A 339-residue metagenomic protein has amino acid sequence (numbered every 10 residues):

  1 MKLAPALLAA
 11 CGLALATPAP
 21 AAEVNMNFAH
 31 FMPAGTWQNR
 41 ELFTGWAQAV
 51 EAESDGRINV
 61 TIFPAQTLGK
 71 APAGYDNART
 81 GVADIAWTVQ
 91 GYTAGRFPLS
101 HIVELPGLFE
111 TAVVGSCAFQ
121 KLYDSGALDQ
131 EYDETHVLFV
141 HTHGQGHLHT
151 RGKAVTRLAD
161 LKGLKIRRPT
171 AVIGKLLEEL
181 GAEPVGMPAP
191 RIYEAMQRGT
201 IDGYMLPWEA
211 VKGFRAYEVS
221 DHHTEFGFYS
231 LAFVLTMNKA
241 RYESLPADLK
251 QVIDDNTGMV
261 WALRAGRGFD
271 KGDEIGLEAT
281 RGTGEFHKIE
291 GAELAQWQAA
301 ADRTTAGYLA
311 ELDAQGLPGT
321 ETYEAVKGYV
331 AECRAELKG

Functional and structural regions predicted by a protein language model:
A4, L128-Q130: Short secondary-structure capping/junction motifs at helix and strand boundaries
A4-P5, N25: Generic extreme N-terminus detector
P5-L15: Bacterial N-terminal signal peptides
L15-A21: Sec/Tat signal peptide C-region and signal peptidase I cleavage site
A22-V114, Y123, Q130-G339: N-terminal secretory/targeting leader peptides
C117: Multi-pass membrane catalytic core of lipid/isoprenoid biosynthesis enzymes
